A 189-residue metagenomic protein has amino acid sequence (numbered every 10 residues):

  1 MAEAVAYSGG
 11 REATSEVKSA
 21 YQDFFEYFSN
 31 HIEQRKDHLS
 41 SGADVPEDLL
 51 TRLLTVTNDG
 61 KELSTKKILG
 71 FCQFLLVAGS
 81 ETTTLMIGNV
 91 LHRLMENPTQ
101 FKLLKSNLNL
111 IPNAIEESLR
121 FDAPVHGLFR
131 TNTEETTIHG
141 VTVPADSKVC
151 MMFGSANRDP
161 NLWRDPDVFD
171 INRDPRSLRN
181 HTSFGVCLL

Functional and structural regions predicted by a protein language model:
M1-L189: Cytochrome P450
